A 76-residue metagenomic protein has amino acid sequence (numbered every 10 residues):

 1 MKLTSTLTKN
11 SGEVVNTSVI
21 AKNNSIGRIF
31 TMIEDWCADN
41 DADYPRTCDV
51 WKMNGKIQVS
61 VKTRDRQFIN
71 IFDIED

Functional and structural regions predicted by a protein language model:
M1-V15: Short aromatic-glycine-(Arg/Gly/Cys) micro-motifs in beta-strand/loop hairpins
K2-T4, K22-R28: Compositionally biased, low-complexity segments enriched in small residues
L7-K9, S18, M32, C48 (+1 more regions): N-terminal compositionally biased, intrinsically disordered segments and leader/signal-like regions
N10-G12, I26, R66-F68: Generic "edge-of-domain/loop-turn" microfeature
E13-N24: A short, exposed loop/beta-hairpin motif centered on an aromatic-Gly-Thr core
S25-Y44: A short, charged, amphipathic alpha-helix used as a generic interaction element across diverse proteins
D39-D76: Short, mixed-charge low-complexity intrinsically disordered segments
